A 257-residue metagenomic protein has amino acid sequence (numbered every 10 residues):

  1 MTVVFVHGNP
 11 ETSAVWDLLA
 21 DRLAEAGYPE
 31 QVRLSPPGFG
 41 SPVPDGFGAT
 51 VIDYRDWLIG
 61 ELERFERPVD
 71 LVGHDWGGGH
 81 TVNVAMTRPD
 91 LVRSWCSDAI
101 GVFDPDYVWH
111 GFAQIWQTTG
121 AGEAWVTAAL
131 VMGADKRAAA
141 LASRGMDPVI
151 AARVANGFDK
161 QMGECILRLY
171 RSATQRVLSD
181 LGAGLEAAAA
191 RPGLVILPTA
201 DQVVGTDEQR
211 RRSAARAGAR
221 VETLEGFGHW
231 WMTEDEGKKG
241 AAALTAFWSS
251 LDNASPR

Functional and structural regions predicted by a protein language model:
M1, N253-R257: Actinobacteria-biased recognition of intrinsically disordered, low-complexity terminal regions
M1-V43: Conserved HGGG/HGGXW glycine-rich cap/lid loop of the alpha/beta-hydrolase fold
F5, L34, G73, S97 (+1 more regions): Conserved SAM-binding loop
N9, S13-V15, F39-V72, W76-T223 (+1 more regions): Flexible "cap/lid" subdomain of the alpha/beta-hydrolase fold that forms the substrate-access gate
S35, N83, E234: Acidic donor-binding helix in nucleotide-sugar-dependent glycosyltransferases
L224-A241: Catalytic histidine-centered segment of alpha/beta-hydrolase-like enzymes
